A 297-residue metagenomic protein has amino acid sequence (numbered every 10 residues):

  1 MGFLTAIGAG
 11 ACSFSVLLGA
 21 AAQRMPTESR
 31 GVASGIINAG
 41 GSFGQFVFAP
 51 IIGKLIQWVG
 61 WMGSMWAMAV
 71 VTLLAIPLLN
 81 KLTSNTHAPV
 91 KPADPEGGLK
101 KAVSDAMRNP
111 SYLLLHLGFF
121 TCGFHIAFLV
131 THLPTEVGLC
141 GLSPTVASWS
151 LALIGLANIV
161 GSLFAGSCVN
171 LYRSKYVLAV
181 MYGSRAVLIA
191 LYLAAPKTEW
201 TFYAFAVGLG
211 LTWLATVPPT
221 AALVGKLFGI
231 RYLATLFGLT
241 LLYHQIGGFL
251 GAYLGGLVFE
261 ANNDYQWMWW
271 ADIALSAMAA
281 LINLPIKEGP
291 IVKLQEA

Functional and structural regions predicted by a protein language model:
M1-C12, F120, T201-A215: Hydrophobic core of transmembrane alpha-helices in multi-pass small-molecule transporters, especially MFS/SLC-type
A11-M25, A215-F228: Intracellular juxtamembrane helix-capping segments at the cytosolic ends of symmetry-related transmembrane helices
I36, Q45, L227-N262: A late C-terminal transmembrane helix in Major Facilitator Superfamily
I37-N85: Helix-loop-helix hairpin linking two adjacent transmembrane segments in secondary transporters
P50-V59, V137-G138, C168-V169, L254-N263: Interfacial helix-cap and linker-helix signal at transmembrane-aqueous boundaries of multi-pass secondary transporters
K81-K101, V292-A297: Flexible cytoplasmic inter-helical loops of multi-pass small-molecule transporters
N109-L163: Extracytoplasmic gate region of multi-pass secondary transporters
V146, I154-N158, F164, V169-L223: C-terminal transmembrane helical hairpin of 12-TM major facilitator-type secondary transporters
